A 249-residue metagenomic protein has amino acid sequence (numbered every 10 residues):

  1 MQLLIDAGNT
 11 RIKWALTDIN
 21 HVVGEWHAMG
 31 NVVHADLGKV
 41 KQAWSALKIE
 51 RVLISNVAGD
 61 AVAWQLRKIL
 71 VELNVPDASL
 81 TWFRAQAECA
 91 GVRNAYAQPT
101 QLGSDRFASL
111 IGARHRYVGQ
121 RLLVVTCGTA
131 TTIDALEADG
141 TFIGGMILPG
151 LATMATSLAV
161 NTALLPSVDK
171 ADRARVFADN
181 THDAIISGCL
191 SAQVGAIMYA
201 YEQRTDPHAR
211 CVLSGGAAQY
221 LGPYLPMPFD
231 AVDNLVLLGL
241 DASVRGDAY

Functional and structural regions predicted by a protein language model:
Q2-D6, L53, L122-T126, V212: Short glycine-aspartate micro-motif
Q2-K48, G140-S167, A171-D172: Short glycine-rich, Thr/Ser-proximal phosphate-binding strand/loop in the N-terminal lobe of ATP-dependent enzymes
D36-R51, L73-N74, I197-R210: Phosphate/pyrophosphate-binding loops at sites that engage ATP/ADP/AMP, CoA/4′-phosphopantetheine, polyphosphate
Q42, W64-Q65, V71, P76-L80 (+1 more regions): Nucleotide and nucleotide-moiety/phosphate-recognizing core
K48-A58, S79-F83, P207-G216: Short glycine-rich phosphate-binding loop at a beta-alpha junction
W82, A87, G91-N161, L190-A200: Phosphate-binding/catalytic loop of phosphoryl-transfer enzymes
R173-R210, A217-Y220, P228-F229: Adenine-nucleotide phosphate-binding core of ATP-dependent small-molecule kinases
F229-Y249: Glycine-rich phosphate-binding/hydrolytic loop that grips phosphoryl groups
